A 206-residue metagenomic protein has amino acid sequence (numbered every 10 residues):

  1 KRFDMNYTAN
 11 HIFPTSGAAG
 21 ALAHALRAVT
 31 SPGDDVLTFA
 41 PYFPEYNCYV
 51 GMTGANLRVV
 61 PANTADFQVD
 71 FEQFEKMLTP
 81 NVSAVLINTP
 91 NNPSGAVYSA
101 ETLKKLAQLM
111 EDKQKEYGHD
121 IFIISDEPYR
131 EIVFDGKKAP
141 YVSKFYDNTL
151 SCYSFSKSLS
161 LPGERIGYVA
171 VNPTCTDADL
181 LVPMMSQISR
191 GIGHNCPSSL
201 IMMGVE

Functional and structural regions predicted by a protein language model:
K1-G118, R130-F145: Conserved core of the PLP fold type I
F39, I121, H194: Glycine- and other small-residue-rich loops at beta-strand/loop junctions that grip anionic moieties
A84, F122-I123, L150: Hydrophobic "anchor" residues on beta-strands that sit immediately upstream of conserved functional sites
K113-Q114, I121-F122, Y168, I188-S189: Charged, low-complexity, helix-prone segments enriched in Lys/Glu/Asp/Gln
E127: Walker B catalytic acidic pair
N148-E206: Conserved core segment of the aminotransferase class I/II
